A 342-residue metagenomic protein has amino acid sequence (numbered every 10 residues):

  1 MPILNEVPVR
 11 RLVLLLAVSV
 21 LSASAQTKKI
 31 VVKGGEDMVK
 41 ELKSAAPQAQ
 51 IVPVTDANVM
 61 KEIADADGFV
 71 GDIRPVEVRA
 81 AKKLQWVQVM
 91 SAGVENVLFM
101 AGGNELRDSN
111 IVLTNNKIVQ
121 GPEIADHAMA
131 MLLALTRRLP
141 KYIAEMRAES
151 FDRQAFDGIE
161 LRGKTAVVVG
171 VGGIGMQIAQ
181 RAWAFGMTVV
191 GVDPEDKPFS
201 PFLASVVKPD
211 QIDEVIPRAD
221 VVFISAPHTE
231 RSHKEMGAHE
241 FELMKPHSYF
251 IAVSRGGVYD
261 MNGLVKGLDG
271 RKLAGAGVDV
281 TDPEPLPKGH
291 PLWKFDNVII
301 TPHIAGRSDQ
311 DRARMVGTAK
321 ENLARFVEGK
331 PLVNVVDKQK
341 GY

Functional and structural regions predicted by a protein language model:
M1-V13: Bacterial N-terminal signal peptides that target proteins for export
R11-S22: Bacterial N-terminal signal peptides
L21-A66: N-terminal glycine-/charge-rich "phosphate-binding" loop or analogous flexible N-terminal tail
D67-I143, G158-I159: Phosphate/diphosphate ligand-binding glycine-rich loop within oxidoreductases
I111-D126, D282-Y342: C-terminal helix-to-coil terminal segments
T114, Y142-Q177: Glycine-rich NAD(P)-binding loop of Rossmann-like domains
A125-A144, A184-M187, T318-K330: Oxidoreductase and adenylate-handling cofactor-binding alpha/beta cores
P194-P291: Rossmann-like adenosine-cofactor binding region
